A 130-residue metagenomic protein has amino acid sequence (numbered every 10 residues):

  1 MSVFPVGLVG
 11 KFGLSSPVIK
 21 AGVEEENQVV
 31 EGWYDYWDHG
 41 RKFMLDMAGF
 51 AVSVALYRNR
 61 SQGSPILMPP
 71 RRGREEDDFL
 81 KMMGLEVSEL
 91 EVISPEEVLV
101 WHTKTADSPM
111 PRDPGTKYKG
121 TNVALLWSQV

Functional and structural regions predicted by a protein language model:
M1-R74, M110-Q129: Conserved catalytic core of nucleotide-sugar-dependent glycosyltransferases
Y57, F79-L99: Catalytic donor-sugar/metal-binding loop of nucleotide-sugar-dependent glycosyltransferases
G84-E91, N122-V130: Repeat-unit-sized solenoid/scaffold elements
